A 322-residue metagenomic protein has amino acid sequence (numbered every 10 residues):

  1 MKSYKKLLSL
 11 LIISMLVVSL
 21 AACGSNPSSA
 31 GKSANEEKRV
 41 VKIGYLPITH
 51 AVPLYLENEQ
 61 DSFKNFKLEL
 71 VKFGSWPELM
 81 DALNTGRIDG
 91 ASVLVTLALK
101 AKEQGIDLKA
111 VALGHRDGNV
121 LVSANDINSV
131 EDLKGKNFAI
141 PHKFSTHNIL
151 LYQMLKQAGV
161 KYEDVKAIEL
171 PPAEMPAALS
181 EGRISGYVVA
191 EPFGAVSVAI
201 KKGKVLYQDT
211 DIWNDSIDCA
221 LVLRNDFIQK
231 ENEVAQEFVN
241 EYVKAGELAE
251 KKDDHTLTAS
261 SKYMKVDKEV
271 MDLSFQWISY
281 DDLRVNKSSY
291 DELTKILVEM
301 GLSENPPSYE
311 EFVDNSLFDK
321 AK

Functional and structural regions predicted by a protein language model:
M1-L11: Bacterial N-terminal signal peptides that target proteins for export
S19-A22: C-terminal motif of bacterial Sec signal peptides marking the signal peptidase cleavage site
G24-N26: Bacterial signal peptide processing site
A30-V160, A167-E169, S185-P192, K204-L206 (+1 more regions): Short, glycine-/small- and polar/acidic-enriched structural segments that line small-molecule recognition paths
D61-N65, D211-W213, Y280-K287, Y309: Short, solvent-exposed loop/beta-turn-alpha elements that line the ligand-binding surface or hinge of extracytoplasmic
V95-L97, I168, A173-S260: Pocket-lining segment of extracytoplasmic ligand-binding domains
Q229-E304: Secondary-structure end/capping motifs
V298-K322: Conserved C-terminal helix/tail region of periplasmic/extracytoplasmic solute-binding proteins
